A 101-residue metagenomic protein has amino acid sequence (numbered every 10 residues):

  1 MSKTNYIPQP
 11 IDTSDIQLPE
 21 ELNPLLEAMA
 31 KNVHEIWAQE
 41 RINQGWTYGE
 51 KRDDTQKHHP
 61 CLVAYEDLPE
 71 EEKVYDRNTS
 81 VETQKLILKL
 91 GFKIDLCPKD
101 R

Functional and structural regions predicted by a protein language model:
M1-R101: Alpha-helical propensity feature that highlights long, continuous alpha-helices across diverse contexts
